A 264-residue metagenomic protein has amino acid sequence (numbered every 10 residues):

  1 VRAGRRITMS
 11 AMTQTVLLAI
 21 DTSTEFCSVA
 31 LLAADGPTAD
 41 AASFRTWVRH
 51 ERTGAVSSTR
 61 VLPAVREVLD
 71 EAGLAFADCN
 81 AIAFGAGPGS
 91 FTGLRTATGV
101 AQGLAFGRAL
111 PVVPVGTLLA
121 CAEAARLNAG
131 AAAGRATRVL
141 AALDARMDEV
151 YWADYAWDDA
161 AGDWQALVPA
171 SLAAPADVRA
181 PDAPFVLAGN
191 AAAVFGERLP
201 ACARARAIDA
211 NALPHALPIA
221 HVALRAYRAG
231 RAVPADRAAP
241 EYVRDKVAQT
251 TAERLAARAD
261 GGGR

Functional and structural regions predicted by a protein language model:
G4-I7, D35-F44, H50, V56 (+4 more regions): Surface "functional belts" at beta-alpha junctions
T8-A86: N-terminal beta-alpha supersecondary unit
T13, S23-F26, F106, R135-A136 (+2 more regions): Short, basic and Ser/Thr-rich N-terminal targeting/leader segments
S58, L62, A97, A101 (+1 more regions): A general structural signal for well-ordered alpha-helical segments in protein cores
V68-A72, G107, A125, I219-Y227: Stable alpha-helical structural segments in soluble proteins, enriched in small hydrophobic residues
A83-T117: DPxDG-like acidic metal-binding loop motif
W164, A207-R264: Acyltransferase
